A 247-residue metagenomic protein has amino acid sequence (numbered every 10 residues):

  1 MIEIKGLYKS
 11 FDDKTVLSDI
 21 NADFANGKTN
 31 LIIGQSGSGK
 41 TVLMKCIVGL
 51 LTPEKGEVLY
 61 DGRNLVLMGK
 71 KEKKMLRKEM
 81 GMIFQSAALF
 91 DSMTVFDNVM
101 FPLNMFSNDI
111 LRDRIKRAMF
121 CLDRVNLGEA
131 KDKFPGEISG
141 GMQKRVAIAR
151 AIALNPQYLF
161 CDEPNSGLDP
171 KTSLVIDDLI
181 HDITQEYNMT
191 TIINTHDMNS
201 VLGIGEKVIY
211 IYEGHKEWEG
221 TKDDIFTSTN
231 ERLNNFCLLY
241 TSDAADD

Functional and structural regions predicted by a protein language model:
V48: Helix-to-loop junction immediately C-terminal to a conserved catalytic motif
G56-N64: Conserved ABC transporter NBD signature motif
F134-I138, M142: Conserved ABC ATPase signature
A153-Q157: A short, proline-enriched helix->beta-strand linker immediately N-terminal to the Walker B motif in ABC-type P-loop
L159-D162: Catalytic Walker B motif of ABC-type/P-loop ATPase nucleotide-binding domains
P170-T172: Helix N-cap at the start of a conserved alpha-helix in ABC-type nucleotide-binding domains
Y240-A245: Conserved small/polar residues in nucleotide/adenosyl-binding loops
